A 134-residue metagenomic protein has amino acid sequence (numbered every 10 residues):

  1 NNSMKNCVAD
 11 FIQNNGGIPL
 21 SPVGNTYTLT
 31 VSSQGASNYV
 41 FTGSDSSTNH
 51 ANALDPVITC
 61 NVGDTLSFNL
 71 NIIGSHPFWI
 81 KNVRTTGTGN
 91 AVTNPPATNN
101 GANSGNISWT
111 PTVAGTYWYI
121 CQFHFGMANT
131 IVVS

Functional and structural regions predicted by a protein language model:
N1, S21, I58-C60, P111: Hydrophobic beta-strand core residues of beta-sandwich domains
N2, D10-F11, Y27-N38, G43 (+3 more regions): Extracellular/periplasmic metallocenter environments
N14-T26: Glycine-rich, low-complexity segments
Y27, P56, D64-L66: Structural beta-strand segments of beta-rich domains
N52-I58: Short surface loop/edge beta-strand patches of beta-sandwich-type extracellular domains that form ligand-contact sites
G63, N71-I73: Short solvent-exposed strand-capping/beta-turn motif centered on an Asx-Ser/Thr pair
P77-G87, T130-V133: Short, surface-exposed beta-strand/strand-loop-strand elements in extracellular ectodomains
K81-A102: Exoplasmic/lumenal beta-rich domain surfaces
